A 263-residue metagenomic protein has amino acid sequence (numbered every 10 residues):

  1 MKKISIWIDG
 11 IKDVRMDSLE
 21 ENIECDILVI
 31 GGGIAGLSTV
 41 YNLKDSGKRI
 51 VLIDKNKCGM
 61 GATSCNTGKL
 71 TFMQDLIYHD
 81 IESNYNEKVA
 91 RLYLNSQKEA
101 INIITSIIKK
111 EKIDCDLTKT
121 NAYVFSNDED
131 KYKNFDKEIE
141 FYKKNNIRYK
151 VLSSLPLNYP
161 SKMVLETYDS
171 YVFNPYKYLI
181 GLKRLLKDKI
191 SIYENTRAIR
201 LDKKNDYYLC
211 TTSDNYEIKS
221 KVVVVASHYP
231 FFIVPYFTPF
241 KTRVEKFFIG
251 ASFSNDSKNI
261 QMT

Functional and structural regions predicted by a protein language model:
M1-I27: Extreme N-terminal leader/targeting segments of oxidoreductases
I23-L52: N-terminal Rossmann-like FAD-binding beta1-loop-alpha1 element of flavoenzymes
I30, F72, V225-A226: Redox-cofactor binding/interface segments in oxidoreductases and associated redox assembly factors
D45-C65: Glycine-rich FAD pyrophosphate-binding loop
M73-L152: Dinucleotide-binding Rossmann-like beta1-alpha1 core, especially the glycine-rich loop that anchors the ADP
E87, D114-V124, S153-G181: Helix-loop-beta segment of a Rossmann-like dinucleotide-binding subdomain
F141-K143, V164-K221: Helical element adjacent to the flavin cofactor pocket in flavoenzyme catalytic cores
R200-T263: Flavin-dependent oxidoreductases
